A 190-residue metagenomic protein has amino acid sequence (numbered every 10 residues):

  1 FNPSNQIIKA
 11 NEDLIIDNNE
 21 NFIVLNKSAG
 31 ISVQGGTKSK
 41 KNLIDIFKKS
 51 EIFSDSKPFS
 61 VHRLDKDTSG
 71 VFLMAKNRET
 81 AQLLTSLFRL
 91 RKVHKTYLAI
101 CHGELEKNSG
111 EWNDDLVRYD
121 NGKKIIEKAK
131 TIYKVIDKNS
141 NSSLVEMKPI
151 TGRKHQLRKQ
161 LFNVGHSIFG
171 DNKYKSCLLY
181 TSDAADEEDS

Functional and structural regions predicted by a protein language model:
F1-S182, S190: RNA pseudouridine synthases
